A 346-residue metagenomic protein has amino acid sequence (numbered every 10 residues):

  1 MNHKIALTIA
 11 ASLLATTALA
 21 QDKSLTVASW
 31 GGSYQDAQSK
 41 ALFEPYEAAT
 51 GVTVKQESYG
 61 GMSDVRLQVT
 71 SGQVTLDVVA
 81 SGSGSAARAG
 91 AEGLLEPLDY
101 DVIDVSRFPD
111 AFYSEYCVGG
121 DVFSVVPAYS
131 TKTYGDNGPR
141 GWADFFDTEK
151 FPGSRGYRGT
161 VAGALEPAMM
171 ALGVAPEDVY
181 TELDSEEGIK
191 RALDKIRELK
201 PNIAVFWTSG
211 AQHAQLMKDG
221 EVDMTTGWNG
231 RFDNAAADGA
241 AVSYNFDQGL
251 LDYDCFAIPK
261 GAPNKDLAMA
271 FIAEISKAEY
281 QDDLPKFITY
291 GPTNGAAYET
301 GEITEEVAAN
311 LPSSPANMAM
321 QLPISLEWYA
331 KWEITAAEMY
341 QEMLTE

Functional and structural regions predicted by a protein language model:
T16-A20: Sec/Tat signal peptide C-region and signal peptidase I cleavage site
Q21-A89, A214: Early extracytoplasmic/lumenal segment of secretory-pathway proteins
G32-A37, T75, S81-A214: Extracytoplasmic ligand-binding site segments that recognize negatively charged/polar headgroups
A86-R88, M224-A241: A ligand-binding cleft/hinge motif common to bilobed small-molecule-binding domains
V105-F108, F123, K190-L199, A236-A262: Periplasmic-binding protein-like
V126-T133, M169-M170, Y253-K265, E274 (+2 more regions): A bilobed periplasmic-binding-protein/Venus flytrap-type ligand-binding module shared by bacterial periplasmic
K150-A162, E274-Y298: Periplasmic-binding protein-like
D282-E346: C-terminal capping/gating helix-and-loop segments adjacent to ligand/active sites or protein-protein/ligand interfaces
